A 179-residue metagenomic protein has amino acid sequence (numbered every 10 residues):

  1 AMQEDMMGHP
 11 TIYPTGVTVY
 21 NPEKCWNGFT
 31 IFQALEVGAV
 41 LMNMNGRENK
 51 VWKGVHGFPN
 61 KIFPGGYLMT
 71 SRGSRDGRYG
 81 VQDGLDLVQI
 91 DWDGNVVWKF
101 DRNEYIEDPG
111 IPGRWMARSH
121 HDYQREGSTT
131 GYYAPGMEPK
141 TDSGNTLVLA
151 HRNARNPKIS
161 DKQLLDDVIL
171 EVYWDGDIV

Functional and structural regions predicted by a protein language model:
A1-V179: Histidine-/acidic-rich catalytic cores in large beta-rich domains
